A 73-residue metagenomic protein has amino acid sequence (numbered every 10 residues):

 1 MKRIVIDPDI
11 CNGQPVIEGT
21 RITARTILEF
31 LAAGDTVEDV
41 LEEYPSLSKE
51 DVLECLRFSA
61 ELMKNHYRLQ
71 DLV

Functional and structural regions predicted by a protein language model:
M1-V16: Short, Lys/Arg-enriched N-terminal segment that forms or immediately precedes the first helix of a structured domain
I4-I6, T26, D51, R68: Exposed, low-complexity/repetitive linear segments and helix-based recognition motifs, biased toward charged/polar
I10-G13, R25-E29, R57: N-proximal short alpha-helices
T23-L53: Amphipathic, hydrophobic secondary-structure cores in small proteins
S46-V73: C-terminal structural segments of small proteins and small subunits
